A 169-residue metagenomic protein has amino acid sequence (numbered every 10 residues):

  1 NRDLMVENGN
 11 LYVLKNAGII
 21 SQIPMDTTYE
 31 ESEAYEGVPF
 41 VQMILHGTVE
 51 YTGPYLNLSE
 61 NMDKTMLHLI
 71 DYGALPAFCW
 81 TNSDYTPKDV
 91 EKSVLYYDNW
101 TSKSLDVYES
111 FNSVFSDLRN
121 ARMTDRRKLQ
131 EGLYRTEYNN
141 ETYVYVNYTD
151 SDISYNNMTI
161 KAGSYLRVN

Functional and structural regions predicted by a protein language model:
N1-N169: Active-site-proximal substrate-binding groove within the catalytic cores of carbohydrate-active enzymes
